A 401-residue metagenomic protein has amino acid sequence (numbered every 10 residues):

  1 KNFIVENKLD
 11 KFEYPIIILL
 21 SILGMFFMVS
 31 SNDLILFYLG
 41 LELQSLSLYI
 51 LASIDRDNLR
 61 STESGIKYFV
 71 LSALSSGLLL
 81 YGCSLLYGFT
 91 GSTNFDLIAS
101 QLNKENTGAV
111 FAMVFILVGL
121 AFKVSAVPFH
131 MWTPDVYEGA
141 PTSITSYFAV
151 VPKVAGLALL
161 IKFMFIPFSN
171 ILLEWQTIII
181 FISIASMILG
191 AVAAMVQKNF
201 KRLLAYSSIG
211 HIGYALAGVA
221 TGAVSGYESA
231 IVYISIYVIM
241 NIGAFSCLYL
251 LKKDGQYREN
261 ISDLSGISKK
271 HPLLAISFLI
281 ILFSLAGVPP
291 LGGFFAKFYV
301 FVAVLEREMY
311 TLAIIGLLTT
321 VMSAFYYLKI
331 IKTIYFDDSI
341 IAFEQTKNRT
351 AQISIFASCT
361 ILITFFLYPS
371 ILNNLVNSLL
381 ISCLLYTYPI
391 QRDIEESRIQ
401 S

Functional and structural regions predicted by a protein language model:
K1-L385, S401: Alpha-helical transmembrane segments of multi-pass membrane proteins predominantly involved in bioenergetics
Y386-D393: Conserved small/polar residues in nucleotide/adenosyl-binding loops
